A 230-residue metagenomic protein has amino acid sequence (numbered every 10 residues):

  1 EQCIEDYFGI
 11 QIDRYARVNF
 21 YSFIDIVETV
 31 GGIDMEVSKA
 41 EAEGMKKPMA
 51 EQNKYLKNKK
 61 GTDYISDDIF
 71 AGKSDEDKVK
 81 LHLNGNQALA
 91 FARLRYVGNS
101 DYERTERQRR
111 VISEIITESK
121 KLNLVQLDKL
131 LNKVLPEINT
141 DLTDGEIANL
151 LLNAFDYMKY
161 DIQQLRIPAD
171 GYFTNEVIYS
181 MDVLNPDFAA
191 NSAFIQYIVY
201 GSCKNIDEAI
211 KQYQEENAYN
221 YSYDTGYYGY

Functional and structural regions predicted by a protein language model:
E1, A16-F20, L81-G85, D101-R109 (+3 more regions): Solvent-exposed, acidic/flexible segments
Q2-D6, D13, Y21-E28, A90 (+5 more regions): Solvent-exposed, polar/charged alpha-helical surfaces in well-ordered, non-transmembrane soluble domains, broadly
I4-R14, D77-K78, L94-E103, I116-K121 (+3 more regions): Second-shell loop/turn segments in exported
I12-N19, V37-K39, N123-L130, I206-I210: Surface-exposed patches in mature extracellular/periplasmic domains of secreted proteins
R14-R17, A90-F91, Q163-R166: Structural recognition of the beta-strand scaffold that forms the well-ordered cores of secreted hydrolase catalytic
A16-S22, G31, K39-E41, A169-G171: A mature extracytoplasmic/lumenal domain signature
D25-Q126: Flexible, polar/acidic helix-loop-strand segments at domain edges
V125-L131, E137-Y230: C-terminal solvent-exposed extensions
